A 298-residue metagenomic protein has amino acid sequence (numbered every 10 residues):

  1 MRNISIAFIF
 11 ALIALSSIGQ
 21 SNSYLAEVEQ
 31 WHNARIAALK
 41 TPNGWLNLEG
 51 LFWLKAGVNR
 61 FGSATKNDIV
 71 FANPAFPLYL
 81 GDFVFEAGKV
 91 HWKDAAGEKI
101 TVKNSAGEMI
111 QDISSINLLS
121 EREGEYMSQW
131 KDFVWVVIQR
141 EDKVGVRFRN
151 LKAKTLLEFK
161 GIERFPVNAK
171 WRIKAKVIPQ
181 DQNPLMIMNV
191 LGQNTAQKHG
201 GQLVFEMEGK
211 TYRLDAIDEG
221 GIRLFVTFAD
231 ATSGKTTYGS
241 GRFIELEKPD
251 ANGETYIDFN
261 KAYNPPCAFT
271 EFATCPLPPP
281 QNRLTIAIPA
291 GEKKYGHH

Functional and structural regions predicted by a protein language model:
M1-S5: Positively charged n-region of N-terminal signal peptides that target proteins for export
A7-S16: Bacterial N-terminal signal peptides
G19-S21: Boundary at the C-terminal end of the N-terminal hydrophobic targeting segment
E27-P74, T232: N-terminal beta-hairpin/loop module of FHA
L54-R122: Forkhead-associated
Q129-T195: Surface-exposed beta-loop interaction hotspot
E158-R164, S233, E254-Y256, N260-H298: Extended, aromatic/histidine-rich regions of cofactor-dependent oxidoreductases associated with respiratory
K174-S233, Y238: Flexible, glycine-rich surface segments
